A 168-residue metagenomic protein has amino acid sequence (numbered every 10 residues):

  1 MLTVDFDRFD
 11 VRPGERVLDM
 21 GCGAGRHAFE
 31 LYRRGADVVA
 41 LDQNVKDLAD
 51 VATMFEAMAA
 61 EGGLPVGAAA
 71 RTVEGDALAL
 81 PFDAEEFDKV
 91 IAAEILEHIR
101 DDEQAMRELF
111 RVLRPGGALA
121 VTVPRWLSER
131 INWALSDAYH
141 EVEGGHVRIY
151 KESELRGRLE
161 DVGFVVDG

Functional and structural regions predicted by a protein language model:
M1-E15: Conserved alpha-helix/loop element of class I SAM-dependent methyltransferases that forms part of the SAM/SAH-binding
R16, D37, R71, E86-D88: Structural signature of beta-strand start/N-cap positions in the alpha/beta core of ABC transporter nucleotide-binding
M20: Conserved beta-strand/loop positions that form the S-adenosyl-L-methionine
G23: Conserved glycine-rich SAM-binding loop
R26, Q43, D50, F55 (+3 more regions): S-adenosyl-L-methionine-dependent methyltransferase catalytic module, highlighting the catalytic core
R26-A79: Class I SAM-dependent methyltransferase SAM/SAH-binding core
L78-V90: A short acidic, Gly/Pro-enriched loop at the edge of an enzyme's catalytic core that lines a small-molecule cofactor
K89-R100: A short SAM/SAH-binding and catalytic strip from SAM-dependent methyltransferases
